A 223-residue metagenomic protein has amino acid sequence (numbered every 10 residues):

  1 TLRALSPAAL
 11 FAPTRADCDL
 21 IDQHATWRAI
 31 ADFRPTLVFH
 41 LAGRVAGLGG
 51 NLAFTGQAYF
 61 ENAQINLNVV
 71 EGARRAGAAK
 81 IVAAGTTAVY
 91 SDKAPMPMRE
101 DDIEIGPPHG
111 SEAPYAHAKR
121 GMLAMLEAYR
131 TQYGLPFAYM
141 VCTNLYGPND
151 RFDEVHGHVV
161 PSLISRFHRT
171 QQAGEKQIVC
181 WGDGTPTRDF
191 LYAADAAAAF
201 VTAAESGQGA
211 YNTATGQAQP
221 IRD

Functional and structural regions predicted by a protein language model:
A12, Q23-A63, R75: NAD(P)H-binding glycine-rich loop region in Rossmannoid oxidoreductase-like domains and their noncatalytic homologs
P13, V38-R44, I81-T87, M140-C142: SDR active-site strand-loop-helix element
D19, V89-S91, P114, A138-S162 (+1 more regions): Flexible, glycine-rich beta-alpha linker
L48, A83-R99, P114-R120, Q132 (+1 more regions): Conserved catalytic-site region of short-chain dehydrogenase/reductase
Y59-A63, P107, S111-L123, D153-P161 (+1 more regions): Short-chain dehydrogenase/reductase
L67-E112, A138: Conserved Rossmann-fold NAD(P)-dependent oxidoreductase catalytic core, especially the SDR/UDP-sugar
N68, D92, G110-T143, S162-A173: Active-site Tyr-X1-5-Lys
T131, L145-P148, V160-I178, R188-N212: Alpha-helical substrate-binding/gating segment
